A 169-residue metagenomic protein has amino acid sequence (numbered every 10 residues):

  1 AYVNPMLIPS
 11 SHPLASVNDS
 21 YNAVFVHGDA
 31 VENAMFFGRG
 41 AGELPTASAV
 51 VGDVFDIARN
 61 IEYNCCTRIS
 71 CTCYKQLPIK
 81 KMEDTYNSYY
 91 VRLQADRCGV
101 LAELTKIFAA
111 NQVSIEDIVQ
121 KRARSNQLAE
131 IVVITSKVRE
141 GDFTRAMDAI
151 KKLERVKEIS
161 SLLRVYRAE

Functional and structural regions predicted by a protein language model:
Y2-Q94, L104: Catalytic, metal-anchored helix/loop core of enzyme active sites in primary metabolism
V54-E169: A conserved regulatory-domain signal marking ACT and ACT-like small-molecule sensing domains and adjacent regulatory
